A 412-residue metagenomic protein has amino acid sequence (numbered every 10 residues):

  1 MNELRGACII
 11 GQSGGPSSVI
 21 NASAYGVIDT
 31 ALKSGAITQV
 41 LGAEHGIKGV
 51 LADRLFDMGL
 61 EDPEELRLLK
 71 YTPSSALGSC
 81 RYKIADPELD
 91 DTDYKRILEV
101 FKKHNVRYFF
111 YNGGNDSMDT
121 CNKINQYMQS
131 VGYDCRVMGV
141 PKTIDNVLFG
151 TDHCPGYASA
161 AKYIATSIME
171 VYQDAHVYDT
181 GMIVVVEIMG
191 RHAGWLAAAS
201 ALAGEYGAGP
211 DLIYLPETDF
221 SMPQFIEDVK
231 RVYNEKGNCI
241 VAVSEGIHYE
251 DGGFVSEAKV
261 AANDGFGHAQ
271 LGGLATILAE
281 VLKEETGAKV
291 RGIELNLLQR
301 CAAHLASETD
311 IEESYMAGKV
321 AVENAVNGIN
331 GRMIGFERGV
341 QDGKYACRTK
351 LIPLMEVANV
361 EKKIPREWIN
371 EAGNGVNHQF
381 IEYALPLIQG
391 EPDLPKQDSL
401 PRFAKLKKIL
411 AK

Functional and structural regions predicted by a protein language model:
M1, D53-R107, D116-S117, P155 (+1 more regions): Glycine-rich oxoanion-binding loops at beta->alpha junctions
M1-L55: N-terminal phosphate-binding or glycine-rich loops at protein starts, especially the Walker A/P-loop of NTPases
L4-I10, L69-K83, K142-D152, D179-M182 (+1 more regions): Gly-rich Lys/Arg/Thr-decorated short loops/hinges at beta-loop-alpha junctions or inter-strand turns that position
S13-G15, A43-K48, R81-Y82, G114-N115 (+6 more regions): Short, ordered loop/turn segments at secondary-structure junctions
S17-V27, V50-L51, D93-K95, N115-K123 (+5 more regions): Short glycine/serine/threonine-rich phosphate/pyrophosphate-binding segments that cradle anionic phosphate groups
V100, Y108-G113, D119-D134, M138 (+1 more regions): Accessory alpha-helical/coil subdomains and C-terminal extensions that flank or cap enzyme catalytic cores
E257-K412: C-terminal non-catalytic interaction/assembly regions of soluble proteins
